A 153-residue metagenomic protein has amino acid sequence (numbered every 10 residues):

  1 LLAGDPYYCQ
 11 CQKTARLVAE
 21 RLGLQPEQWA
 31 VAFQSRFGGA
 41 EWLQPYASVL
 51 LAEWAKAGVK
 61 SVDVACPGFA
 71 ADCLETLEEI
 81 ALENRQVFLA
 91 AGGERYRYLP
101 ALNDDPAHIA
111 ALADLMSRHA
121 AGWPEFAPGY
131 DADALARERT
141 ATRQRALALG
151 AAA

Functional and structural regions predicted by a protein language model:
L1-A153: Extended amphipathic ligand-handling, pore-lining, and cofactor/metal-binding catalytic surfaces
